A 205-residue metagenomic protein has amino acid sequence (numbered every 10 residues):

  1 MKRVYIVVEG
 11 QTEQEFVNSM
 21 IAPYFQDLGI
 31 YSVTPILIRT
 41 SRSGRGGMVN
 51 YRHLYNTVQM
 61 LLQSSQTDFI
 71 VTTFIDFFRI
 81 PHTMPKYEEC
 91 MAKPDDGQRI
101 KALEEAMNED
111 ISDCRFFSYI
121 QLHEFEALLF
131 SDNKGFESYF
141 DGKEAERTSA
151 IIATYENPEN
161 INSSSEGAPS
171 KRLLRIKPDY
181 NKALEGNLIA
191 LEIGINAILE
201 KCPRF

Functional and structural regions predicted by a protein language model:
M1-Y5: Extreme N-terminal starter segment of soluble prokaryotic enzymes
I6-E15: Catalytic nucleophile-elbow at a beta strand-turn-alpha helix junction centered on a G-D-S/GDSL motif, marking
Q14-S41, Y55-F205: C-terminal accessory helical subdomains adjacent to catalytic cores in phosphodiester- and nucleotide-handling enzymes
G47-Y51: Non-catalytic terminal and connector segments of soluble metabolic enzymes
